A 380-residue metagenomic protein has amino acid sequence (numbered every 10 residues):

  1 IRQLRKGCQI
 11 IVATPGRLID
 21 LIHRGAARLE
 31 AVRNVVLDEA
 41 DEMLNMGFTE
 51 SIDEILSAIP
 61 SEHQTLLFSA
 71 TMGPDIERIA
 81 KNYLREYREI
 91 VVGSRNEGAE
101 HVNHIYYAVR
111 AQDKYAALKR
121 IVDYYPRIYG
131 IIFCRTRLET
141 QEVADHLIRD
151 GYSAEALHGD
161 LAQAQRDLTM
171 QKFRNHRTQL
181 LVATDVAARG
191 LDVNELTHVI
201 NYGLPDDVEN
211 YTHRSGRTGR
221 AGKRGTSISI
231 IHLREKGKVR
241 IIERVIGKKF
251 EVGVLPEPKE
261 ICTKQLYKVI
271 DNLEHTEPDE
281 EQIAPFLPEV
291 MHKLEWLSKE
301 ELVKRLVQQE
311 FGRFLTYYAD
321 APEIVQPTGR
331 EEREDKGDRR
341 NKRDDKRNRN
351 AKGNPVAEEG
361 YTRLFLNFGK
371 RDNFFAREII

Functional and structural regions predicted by a protein language model:
I1-N34, S57, K172, D185: Conserved helix/coil segment N-terminal to the catalytic DExD/H
I10, N34, I131, Q179-L180 (+1 more regions): Short, Asp-centered acidic motifs that coordinate Mg2+ and/or phosphate in catalytic or ligand-binding sites
P15, E39, T184, E195 (+1 more regions): Walker B catalytic acidic pair
L18-I19, M43-M46, P74-D75, G98 (+3 more regions): Catalytic P-loop NTPase motifs of RecA-like helicase/translocase cores
R28-D167, Q171-R174, Y202, H232-K236 (+1 more regions): Interdomain coupling/hinge region of P-loop NTPase helicase/AAA+ cores
A31, L191-G203, T226-S229: A short beta-strand element within the Helicase C-terminal
M170, D207-S229, V239-I242: Conserved SF2 helicase motif VI
R224-I380: Arginine-glycine-biased low-complexity disordered regions
